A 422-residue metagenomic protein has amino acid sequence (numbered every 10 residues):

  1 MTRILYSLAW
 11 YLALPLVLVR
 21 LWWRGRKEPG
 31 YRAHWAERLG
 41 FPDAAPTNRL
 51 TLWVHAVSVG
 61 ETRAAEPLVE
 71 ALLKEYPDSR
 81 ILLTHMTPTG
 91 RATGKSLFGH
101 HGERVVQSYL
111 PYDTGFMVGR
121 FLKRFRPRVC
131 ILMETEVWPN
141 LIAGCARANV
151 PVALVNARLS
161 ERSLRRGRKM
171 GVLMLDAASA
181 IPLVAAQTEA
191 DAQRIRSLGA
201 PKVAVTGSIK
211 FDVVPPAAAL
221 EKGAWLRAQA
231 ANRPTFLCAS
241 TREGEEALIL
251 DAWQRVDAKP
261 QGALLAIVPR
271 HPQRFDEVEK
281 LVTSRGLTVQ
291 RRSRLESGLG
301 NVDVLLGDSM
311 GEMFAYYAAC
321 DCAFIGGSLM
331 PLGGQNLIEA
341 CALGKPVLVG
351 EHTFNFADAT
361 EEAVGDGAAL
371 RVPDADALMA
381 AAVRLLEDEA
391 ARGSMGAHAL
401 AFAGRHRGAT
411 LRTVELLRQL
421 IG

Functional and structural regions predicted by a protein language model:
M1-G422: Nucleotide-activated sugar donor-binding and catalytic core shared by glycosyltransferases and related lipid-linked
